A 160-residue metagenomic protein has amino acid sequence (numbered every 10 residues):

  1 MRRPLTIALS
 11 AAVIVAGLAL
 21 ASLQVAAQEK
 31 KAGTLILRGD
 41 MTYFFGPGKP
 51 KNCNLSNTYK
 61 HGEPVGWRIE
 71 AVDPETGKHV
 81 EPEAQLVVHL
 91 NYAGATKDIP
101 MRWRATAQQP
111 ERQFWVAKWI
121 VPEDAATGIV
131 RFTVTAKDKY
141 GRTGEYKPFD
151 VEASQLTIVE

Functional and structural regions predicted by a protein language model:
M1-V13: Bacterial N-terminal signal peptides that target proteins for export
A27-G66, A71-P74, T157-E160: Short, compositionally biased P/S/T/A/G/V-rich stretches that sit at domain boundaries
Y59, A71-I99: Short flexible loop/turn segments that cap and initiate beta-strands
E75, K139-T143: Short, solvent-exposed loop/turn segments at the edges of extracellular beta-sandwich modules
A95-P110: Short, surface-exposed loop motifs enriched in S/T, G, D/E and P with embedded aromatic residues
Q108-W119, A126: Aromatic sugar-binding surface patches on proteins that engage polysaccharides or sugar-phosphate polymers
E123-R131: Short glycine/proline/serine/threonine-rich loop/turn segments at secondary-structure transition edges
R142-E160: Short beta-strand elements
